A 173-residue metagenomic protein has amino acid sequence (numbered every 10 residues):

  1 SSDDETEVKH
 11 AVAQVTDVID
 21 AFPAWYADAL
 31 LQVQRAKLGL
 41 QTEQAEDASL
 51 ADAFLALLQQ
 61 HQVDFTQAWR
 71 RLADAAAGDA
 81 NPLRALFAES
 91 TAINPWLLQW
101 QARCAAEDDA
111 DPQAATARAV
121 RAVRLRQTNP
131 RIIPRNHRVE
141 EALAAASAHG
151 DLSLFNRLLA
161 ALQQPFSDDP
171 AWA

Functional and structural regions predicted by a protein language model:
S2-A173: Regulatory N- and C-terminal appendages and interdomain linkers associated with kinase/kinase-like NTP transferase
